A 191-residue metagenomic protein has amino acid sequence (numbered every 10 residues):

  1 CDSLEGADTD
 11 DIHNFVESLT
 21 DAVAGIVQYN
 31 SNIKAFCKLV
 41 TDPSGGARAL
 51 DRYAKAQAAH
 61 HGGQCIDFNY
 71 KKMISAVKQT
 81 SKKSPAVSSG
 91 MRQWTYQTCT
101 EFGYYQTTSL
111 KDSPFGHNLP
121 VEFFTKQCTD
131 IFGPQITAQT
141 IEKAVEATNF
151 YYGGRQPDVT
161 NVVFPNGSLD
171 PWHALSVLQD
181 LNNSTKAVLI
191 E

Functional and structural regions predicted by a protein language model:
C1-D2: Mature extracellular/luminal domains of secreted and GPI-anchored eukaryotic proteins, especially small
D8-E191: C-terminal subdomain of alpha/beta-hydrolase-fold enzymes, centered on the catalytic histidine and its supporting
